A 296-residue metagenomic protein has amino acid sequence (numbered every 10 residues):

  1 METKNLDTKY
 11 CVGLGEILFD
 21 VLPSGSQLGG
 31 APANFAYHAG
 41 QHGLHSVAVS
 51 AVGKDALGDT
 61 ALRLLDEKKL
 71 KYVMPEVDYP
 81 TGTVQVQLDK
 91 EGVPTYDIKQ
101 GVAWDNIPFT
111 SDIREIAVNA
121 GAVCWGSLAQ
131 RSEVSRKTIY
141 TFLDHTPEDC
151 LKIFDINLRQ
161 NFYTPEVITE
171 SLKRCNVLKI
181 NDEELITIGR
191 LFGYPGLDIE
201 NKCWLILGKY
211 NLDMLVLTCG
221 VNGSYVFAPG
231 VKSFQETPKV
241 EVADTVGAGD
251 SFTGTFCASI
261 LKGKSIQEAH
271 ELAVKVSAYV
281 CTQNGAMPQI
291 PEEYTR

Functional and structural regions predicted by a protein language model:
M1-K9, F192, G196-R296: Conserved phosphate-binding/catalytic region of the ribokinase-like
M1-L70, V84, V242-A243: Glycine-rich phosphate/adenosyl-contacting loop at the front of the ribokinase-like
G15-E16, S50, F154-I156, I180 (+1 more regions): Active-site flanking residues adjacent to catalytic metal/cofactor-binding acidic residues
H45, L151, V177, D213-M214: Proline-centered loop/turn at the N-terminus of a beta-strand
H45-S127, H145-E148, R296: Conserved N-terminal subdomain of the carbohydrate kinase-like
E115-I116, E170-S171, G208: Structural alpha-helical scaffold elements that stabilize or flank donor/cofactor-binding regions in carbohydrate
A122, S127-N201, G223: Conserved beta-alpha-beta core of the PfkB/ribokinase-like small-molecule kinase fold
